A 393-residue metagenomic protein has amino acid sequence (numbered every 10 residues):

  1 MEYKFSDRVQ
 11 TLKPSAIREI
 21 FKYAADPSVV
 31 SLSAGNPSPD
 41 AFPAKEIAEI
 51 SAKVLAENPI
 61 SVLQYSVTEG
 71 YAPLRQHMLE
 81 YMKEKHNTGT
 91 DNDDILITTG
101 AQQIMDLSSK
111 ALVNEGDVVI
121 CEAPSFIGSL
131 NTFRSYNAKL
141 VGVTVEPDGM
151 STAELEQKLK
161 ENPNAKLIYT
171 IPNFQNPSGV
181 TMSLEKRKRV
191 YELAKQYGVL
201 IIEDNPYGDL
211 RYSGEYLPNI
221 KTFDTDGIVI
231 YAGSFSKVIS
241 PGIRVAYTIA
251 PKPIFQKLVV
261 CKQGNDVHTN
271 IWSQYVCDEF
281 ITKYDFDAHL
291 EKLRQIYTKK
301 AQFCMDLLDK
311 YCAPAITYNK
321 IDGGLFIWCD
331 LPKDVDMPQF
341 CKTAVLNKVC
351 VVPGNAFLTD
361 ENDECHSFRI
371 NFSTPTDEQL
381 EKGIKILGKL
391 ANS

Functional and structural regions predicted by a protein language model:
R8-G100, L107, T282-K283, C350 (+1 more regions): N-terminal small-domain helix-loop-helix segment of the aminotransferase-like
P27, Y136, Q196-Y197, G227 (+1 more regions): Helix C-cap/helix->beta junction micro-motif
S51, T225-Q295: Conserved core segment of the aminotransferase class I/II
A56, S61-Y197, I202, G208-F223 (+2 more regions): Conserved core of the PLP fold type I
D278, Q295-M305, T317-D330: Conserved glycine-rich beta-strand-loop-beta hairpin in the small C-terminal domain of fold type I
A315-K348: Conserved PLP-binding catalytic core of the aspartate aminotransferase-like
L346, T359-S393: PLP-dependent enzyme catalytic core of the Aspartate aminotransferase-like
